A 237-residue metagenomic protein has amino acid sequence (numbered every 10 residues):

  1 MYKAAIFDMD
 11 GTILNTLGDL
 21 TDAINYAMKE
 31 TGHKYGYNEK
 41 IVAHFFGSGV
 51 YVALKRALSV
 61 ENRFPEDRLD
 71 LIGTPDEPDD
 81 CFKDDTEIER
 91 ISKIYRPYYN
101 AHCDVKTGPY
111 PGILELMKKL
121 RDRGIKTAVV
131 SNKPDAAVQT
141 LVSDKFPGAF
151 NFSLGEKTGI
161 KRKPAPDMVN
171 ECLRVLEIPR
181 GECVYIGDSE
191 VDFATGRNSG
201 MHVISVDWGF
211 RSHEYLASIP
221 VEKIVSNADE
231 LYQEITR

Functional and structural regions predicted by a protein language model:
M1-K3, K29, F64, R121 (+2 more regions): Asp-based, Mg2+/Mn2+-dependent phosphohydrolase catalytic module
Y2-E115, R123, Q139: N-terminal helical cap/lid subdomain that shapes the substrate entry/recognition surface in HAD-like hydrolases
I6-D8, V130, I186: Generic enzyme active-site microenvironment
T12, S131-K133: Conserved phosphate-coupling serine/threonine residues in phosphotransfer and NTP-handling enzymes
E87-I91, K133, A149: Extended, well-ordered alpha-helical scaffold segments
C103-T107, N132, H202: Short, flexible loop segments at the rims of nucleotide/cofactor-binding pockets, characterized by
P109, V130, K161: Residue-level marker of regulatory loop/turn positions in helix-turn-helix DNA-binding domains and in histidine
